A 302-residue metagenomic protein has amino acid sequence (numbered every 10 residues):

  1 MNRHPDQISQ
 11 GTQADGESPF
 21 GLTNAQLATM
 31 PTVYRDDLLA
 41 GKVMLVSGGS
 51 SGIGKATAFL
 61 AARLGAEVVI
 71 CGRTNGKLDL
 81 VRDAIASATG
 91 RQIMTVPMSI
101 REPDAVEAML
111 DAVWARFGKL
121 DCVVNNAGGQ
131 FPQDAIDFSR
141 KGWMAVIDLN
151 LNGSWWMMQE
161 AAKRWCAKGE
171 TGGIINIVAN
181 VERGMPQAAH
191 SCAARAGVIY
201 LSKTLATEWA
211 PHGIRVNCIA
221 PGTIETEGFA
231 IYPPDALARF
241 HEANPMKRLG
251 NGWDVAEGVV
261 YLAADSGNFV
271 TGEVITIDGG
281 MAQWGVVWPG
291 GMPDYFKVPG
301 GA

Functional and structural regions predicted by a protein language model:
R3-T29, P211, C218, R239-V270 (+2 more regions): C-terminal helical subdomain
K42, G90-Q92, K119-L120, W165-N180 (+2 more regions): Active-site loop of short-chain dehydrogenase/reductase
V43, S50-S51: Conserved glycine-rich cofactor-binding loop
A61, K119-C122, I199-S202, W209-E225 (+2 more regions): Conserved Rossmann-fold SDR core element
L64-L80: Conserved glycine-rich Rossmann-like NAD(P)H-binding loop of the short-chain dehydrogenase/reductase
D134-A135, S139-I147, F229, F240: Substrate-binding pocket helix/loop in short-chain dehydrogenase/reductase
C166, I175-G197, S202-P211, T223: Catalytic loop of short-chain dehydrogenase/reductase
